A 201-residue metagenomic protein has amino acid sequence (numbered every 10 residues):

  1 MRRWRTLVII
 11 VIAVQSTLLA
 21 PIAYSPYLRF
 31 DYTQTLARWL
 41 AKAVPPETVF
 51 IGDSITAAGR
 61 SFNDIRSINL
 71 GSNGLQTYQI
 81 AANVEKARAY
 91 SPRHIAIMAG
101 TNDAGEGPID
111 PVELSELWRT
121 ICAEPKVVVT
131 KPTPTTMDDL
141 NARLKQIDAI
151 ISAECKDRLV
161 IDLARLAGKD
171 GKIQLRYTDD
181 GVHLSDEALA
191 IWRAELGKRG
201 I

Functional and structural regions predicted by a protein language model:
M1-W4: N-terminal Lys/Arg-rich, disordered targeting/topogenic segments
T6-A23: Hydrophobic membrane-insertion alpha-helices, especially the h-region of bacterial N-terminal signal peptides
S25-L117, T135-Q146: Conserved SGNH/GDSL esterase-like catalytic core that processes O-acyl groups on lipids and polysaccharides
D53, K131-T133, L163-A164: Short, well-ordered beta-to-alpha junction loops that form the rim of enzyme active sites and present histidine/acidic
D64-S72, K126-V127, D157-V160: Active-site regions of enzymes building and remodeling cell-envelope glycoconjugates
A99, K131-P132, A188: A cross-domain feature marking catalytic cores of carbohydrate-active enzymes and several ubiquitous metabolic/repair
S115-T130: Charged, glycine-enriched surface loops/patches that mediate electrostatic binding to polyanionic ligands
T136-I201: Catalytic His-Asp segment of secreted/periplasmic serine-dependent ester chemistry enzymes
